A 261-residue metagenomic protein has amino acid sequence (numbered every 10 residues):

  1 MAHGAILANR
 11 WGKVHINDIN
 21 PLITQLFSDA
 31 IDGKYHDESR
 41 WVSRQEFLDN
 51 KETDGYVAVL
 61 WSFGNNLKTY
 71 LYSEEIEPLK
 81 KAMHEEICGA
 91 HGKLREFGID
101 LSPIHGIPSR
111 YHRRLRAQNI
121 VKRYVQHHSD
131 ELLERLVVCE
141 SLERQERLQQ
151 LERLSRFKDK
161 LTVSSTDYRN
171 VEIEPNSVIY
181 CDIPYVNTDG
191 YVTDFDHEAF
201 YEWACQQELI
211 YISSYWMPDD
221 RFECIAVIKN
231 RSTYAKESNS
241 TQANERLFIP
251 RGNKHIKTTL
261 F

Functional and structural regions predicted by a protein language model:
M1-H15, I19, Y124, K160-C181 (+1 more regions): Class I S-adenosyl-L-methionine
G12-K158: Class I S-adenosyl-L-methionine-dependent methyltransferase module
